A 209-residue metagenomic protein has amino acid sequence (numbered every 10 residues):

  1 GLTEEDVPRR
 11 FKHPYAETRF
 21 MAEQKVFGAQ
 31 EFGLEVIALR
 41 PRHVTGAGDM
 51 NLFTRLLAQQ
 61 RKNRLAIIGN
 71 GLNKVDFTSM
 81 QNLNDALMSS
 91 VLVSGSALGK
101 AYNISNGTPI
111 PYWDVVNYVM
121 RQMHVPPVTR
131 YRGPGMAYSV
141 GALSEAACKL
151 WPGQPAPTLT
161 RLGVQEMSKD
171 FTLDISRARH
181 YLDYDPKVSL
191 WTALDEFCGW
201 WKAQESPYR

Functional and structural regions predicted by a protein language model:
G1-V44, L65-I68: Catalytic helix-loop patch of NAD(P)-dependent Rossmann-fold dehydrogenases
E17, M21-A22, D49-R55, G69-L92 (+2 more regions): Substrate-positioning beta->alpha
E31, R61, M88-L92, H124 (+1 more regions): Residues at helix-coil transition
A38, K74-F77, P109, T172 (+1 more regions): Short aromatic/basic micro-patch
G46, I68-N73, Y102-P109, M120-M123 (+3 more regions): Glycine-rich Rossmann NAD(P)(H)-binding loop
R55-F77, V128-F171: Alpha-helical membrane-targeting segments
S90-T158, I175, W191, D195-C198 (+1 more regions): Mid/C-terminal beta-alpha module of Rossmann-like enzyme folds, strongest in SDR-family dehydrogenases/epimerases
Q154-K202: Short linear elements at protein peripheries
